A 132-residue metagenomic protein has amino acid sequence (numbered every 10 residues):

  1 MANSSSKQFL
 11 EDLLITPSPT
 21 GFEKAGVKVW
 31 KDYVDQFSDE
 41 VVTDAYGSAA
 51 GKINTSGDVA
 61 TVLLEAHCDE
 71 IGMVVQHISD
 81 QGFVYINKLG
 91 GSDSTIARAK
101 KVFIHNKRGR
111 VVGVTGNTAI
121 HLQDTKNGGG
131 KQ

Functional and structural regions predicted by a protein language model:
M1-Q132: N-terminal hydrophobic/helix-forming segments and targeting peptides
